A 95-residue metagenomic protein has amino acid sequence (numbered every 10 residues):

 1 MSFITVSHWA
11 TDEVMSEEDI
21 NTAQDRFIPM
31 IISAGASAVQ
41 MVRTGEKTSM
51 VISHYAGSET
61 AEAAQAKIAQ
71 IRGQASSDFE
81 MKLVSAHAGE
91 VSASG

Functional and structural regions predicted by a protein language model:
M1-M50, H54-Q70, S77-G95: Short S/T/G/P-rich N-terminal loop/turn motif that feeds into the first structured element of a domain
